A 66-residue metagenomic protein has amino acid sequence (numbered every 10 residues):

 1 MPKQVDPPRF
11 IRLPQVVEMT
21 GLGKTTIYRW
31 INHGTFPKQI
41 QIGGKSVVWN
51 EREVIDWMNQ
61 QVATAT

Functional and structural regions predicted by a protein language model:
P2-T26, H33, R52-A63: Polyanion-binding surface elements
H33-I40: Short, solvent-exposed alpha-helical "recognition" segments
I40-S46: Short Lys/Arg-enriched helix C-cap and helix-to-coil transition segments that create basic nucleic-acid-contact patches
